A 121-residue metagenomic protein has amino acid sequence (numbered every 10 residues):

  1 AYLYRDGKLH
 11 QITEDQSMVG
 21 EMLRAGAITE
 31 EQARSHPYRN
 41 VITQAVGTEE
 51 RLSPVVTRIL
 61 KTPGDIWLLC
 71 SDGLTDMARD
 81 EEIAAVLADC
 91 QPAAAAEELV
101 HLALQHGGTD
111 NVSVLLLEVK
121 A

Functional and structural regions predicted by a protein language model:
A1-R5, Q11: Conserved catalytic micro-motifs used in adenylation/nucleotidyl-transfer and phosphoryl/amide- and methyl-transfer
A1-Y2, M18-E21, M77: A short local loop/turn or secondary-structure capping micro-motif enriched for an aromatic residue
D6-K8, V119-A121: Short loop segments at secondary-structure junctions
G7, E14-D15, I83: Residue-level structural signal for beta-strand termini and adjacent loop
E14-P63: Conserved, helical-rich catalytic subdomain that frames metal- and/or nucleotide-binding sites in enzyme alpha/beta
V41-E50, L60-V86, V100-L102, H106 (+2 more regions): Conserved beta-strand-loop-short alpha-helix elements that form and flank the Mn2+/Mg2+-coordinating active site
P92-A93: ATP/nucleoside-binding phosphotransfer catalytic cores, i.e., glycine-rich phosphate-binding loops
